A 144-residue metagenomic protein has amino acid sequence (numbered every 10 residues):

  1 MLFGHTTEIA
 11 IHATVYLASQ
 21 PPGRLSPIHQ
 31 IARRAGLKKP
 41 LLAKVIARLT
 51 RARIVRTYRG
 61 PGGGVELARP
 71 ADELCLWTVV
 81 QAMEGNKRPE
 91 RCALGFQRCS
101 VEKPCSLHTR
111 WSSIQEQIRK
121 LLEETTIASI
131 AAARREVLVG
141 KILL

Functional and structural regions predicted by a protein language model:
M1-T14: Short alpha-helical segments that sit at the start of domains
H12-Q20, A82: Short amphipathic alpha-helical elements of helix-turn-helix/winged-helix folds
S26-G36: A short alpha-helical element within helix-turn-helix/winged-helix DNA-binding domains across DNA-binding proteins
R33, T50-R51: Alpha-helical residues within the helix-turn-helix
P40: Key DNA-contact positions within bacterial/archaeal DNA-binding proteins
I46-A47: Short, hydrophobic-biased segments on the C-terminal half of alpha helices that form "recognition helices"
A52-A68: Beta-hairpin "wing" of winged helix-turn-helix
A93-L144: C-terminal regulatory/oligomerization modules of transcriptional regulators
